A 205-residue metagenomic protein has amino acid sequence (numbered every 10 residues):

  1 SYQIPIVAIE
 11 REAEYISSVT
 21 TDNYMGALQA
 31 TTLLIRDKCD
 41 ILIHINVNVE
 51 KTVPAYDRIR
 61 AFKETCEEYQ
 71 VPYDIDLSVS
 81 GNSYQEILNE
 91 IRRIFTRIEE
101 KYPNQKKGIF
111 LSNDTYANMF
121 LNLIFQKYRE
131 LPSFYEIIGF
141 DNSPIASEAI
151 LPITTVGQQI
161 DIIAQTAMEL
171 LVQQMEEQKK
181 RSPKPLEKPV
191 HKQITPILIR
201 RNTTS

Functional and structural regions predicted by a protein language model:
S1-G26, T115, D141-I153: Flexible loop/hinge segments that line or gate small-molecule binding clefts
Y2-I6, V71, P132-Y135: A short helix->loop->beta-strand "cap" motif at the edges of active sites that frequently abuts
V7, V19, I43, L77 (+3 more regions): Hydrophobic/aromatic beta-strand patches that form the interior of the parallel beta-sheet core in alpha/beta enzyme
V19-H44, R60, E64, E86-R97 (+2 more regions): Hydrophobic alpha-helical segments within soluble ligand-binding/sensing domains
A30-V71, D76, P183-T204: An alpha-beta-alpha
D57-Y69, I94, M119-K127: Alpha-helical structural signal in soluble globular domains
D76-I87: Short beta->alpha junction loops
T96-S205: Flexible loop/turn connectors
